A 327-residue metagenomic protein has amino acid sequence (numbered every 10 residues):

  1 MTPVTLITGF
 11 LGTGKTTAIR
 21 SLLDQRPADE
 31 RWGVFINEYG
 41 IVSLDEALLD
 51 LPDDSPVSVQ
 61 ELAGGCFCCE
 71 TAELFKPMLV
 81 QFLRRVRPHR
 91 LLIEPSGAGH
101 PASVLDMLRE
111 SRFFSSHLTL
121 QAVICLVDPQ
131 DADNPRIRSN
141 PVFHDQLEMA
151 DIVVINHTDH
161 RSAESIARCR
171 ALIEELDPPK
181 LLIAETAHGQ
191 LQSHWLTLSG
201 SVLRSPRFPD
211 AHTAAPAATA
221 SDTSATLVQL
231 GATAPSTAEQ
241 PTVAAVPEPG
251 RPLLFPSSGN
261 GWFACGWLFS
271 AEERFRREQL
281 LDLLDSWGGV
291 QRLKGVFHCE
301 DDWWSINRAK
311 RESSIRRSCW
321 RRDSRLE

Functional and structural regions predicted by a protein language model:
T2-T8, T13, T17-R136: Nucleotide-state-sensitive switch-loop elements of NTP-binding domains
G33-V34, L91-L92, S116-V127, L147-T158 (+1 more regions): Conserved beta-strand/loop subsegment of P-loop NTPase cores
I41, D145, I152, R161-R325: C-terminal accessory "lid"/substrate-recognition subdomains
D50-D53, R109, V142, I173 (+1 more regions): Short, hinge-like loop/turn segments at secondary-structure boundaries
L83, S115, V142-D145, D282: Structural motif
S103-V104, R138-S139, S165-C169: Residues at alpha-helix caps and immediate loop-helix transition turns in enzyme cores, especially N- and C-cap
A132, D159-H160: Short histidine/acidic/glycine/proline-rich micro-motifs that form metal- and phosphate-coordinating active-site loops
D133, I137-M149, I155: Flexible active-site lid/hinge loop adjacent to a nucleotide/diphosphate and Mg2+-phosphate binding pocket
